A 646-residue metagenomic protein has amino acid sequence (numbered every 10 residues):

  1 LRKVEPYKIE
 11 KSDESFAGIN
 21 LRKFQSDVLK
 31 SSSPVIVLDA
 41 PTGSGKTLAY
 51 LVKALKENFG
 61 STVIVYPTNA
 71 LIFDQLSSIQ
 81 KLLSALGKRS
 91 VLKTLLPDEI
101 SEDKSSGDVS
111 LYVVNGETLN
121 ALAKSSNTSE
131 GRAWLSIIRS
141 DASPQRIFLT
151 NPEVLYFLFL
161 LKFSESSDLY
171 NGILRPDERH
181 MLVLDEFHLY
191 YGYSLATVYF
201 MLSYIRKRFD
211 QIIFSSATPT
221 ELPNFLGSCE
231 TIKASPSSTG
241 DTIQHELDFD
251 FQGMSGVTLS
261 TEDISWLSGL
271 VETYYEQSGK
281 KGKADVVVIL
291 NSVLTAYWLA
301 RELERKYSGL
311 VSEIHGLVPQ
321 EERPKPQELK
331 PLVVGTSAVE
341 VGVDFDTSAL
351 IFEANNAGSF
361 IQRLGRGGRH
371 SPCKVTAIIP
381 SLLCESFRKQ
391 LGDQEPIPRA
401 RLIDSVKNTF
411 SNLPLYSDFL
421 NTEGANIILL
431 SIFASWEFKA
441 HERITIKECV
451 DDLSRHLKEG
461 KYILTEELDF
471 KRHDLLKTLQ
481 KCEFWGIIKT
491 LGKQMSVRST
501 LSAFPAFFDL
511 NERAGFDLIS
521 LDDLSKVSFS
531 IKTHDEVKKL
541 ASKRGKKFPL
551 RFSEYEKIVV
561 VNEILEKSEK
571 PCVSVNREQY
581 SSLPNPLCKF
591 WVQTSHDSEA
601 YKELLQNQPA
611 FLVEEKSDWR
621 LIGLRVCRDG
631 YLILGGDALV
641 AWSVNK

Functional and structural regions predicted by a protein language model:
L1-K646: N-terminal helicase ATP-binding lobe
